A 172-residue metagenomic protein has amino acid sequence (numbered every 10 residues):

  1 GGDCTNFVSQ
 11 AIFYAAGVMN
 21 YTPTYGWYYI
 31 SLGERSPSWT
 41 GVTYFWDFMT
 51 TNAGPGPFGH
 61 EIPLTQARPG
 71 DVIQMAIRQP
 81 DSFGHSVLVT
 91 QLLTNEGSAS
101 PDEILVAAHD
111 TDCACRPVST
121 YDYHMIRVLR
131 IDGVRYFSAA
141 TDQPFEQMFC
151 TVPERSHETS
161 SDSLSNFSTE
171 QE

Functional and structural regions predicted by a protein language model:
G1-A15: Active-site nucleophilic cysteine motif
I12-F13, R78, L92, T111: Residue-level marker of positions within ordered structural domains that often coincide with functionally constrained
Y14-V18, E96-S98: Secondary-structure boundary elements
M19-Y29: Short acidic alpha-helical/loop segments enriched in Asp/Glu that coordinate divalent cations
N20-Y21, S82, A99, V118: Short linear functional motifs in flexible/disordered or boundary regions
Y28-L105: ...with weaker cross-activation on analogous glycine-rich loops/strands in unrelated enzymes
S100-D112, V118-E172: Low-complexity, Gly/Ser/Thr/Pro-rich intrinsically disordered linker/tail segments
